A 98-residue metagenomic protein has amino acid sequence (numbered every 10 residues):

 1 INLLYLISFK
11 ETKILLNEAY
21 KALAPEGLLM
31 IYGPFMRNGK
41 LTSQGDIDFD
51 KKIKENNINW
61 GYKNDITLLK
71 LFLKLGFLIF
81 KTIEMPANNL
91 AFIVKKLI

Functional and structural regions predicted by a protein language model:
I1-K13: A short SAM/SAH-binding and catalytic strip from SAM-dependent methyltransferases
F9, K40-L41: Short glycine-/acidic-enriched loop or helix-start segments at secondary-structure transitions that form or flank
K13-P25: A short glycine-rich, Lys/Arg-flanked "PGG" loop and its adjoining helix->strand segment in the class I
E26-N38: Conserved beta-strand signature within the Rossmann-like core of class I S-adenosyl-L-methionine
M30-I31, I47, L78: Charged, low-complexity intrinsically disordered segments
L41-I58: Short, glycine-/aromatic-enriched active-site segment of Class I SAM-dependent methyltransferases
N57-G76: Short alpha-helix
L75-I98: Core SAM-dependent methyltransferase catalytic element
